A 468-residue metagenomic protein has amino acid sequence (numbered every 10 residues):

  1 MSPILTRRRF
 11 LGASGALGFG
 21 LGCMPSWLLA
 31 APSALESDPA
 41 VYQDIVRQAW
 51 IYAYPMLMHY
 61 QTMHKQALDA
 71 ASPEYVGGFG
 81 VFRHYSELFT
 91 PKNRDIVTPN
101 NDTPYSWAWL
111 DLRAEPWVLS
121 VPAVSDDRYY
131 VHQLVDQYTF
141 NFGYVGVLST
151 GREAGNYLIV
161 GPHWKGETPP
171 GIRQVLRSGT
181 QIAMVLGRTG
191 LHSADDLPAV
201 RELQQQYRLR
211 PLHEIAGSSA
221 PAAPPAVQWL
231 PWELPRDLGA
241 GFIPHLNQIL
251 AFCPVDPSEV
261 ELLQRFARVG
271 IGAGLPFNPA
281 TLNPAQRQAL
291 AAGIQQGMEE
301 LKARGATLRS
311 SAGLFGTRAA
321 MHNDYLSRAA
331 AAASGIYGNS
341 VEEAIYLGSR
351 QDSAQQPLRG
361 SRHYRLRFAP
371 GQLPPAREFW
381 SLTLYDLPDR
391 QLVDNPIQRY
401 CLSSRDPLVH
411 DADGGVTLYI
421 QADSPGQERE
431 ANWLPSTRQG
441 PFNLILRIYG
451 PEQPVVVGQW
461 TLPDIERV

Functional and structural regions predicted by a protein language model:
M1-G18: N-terminal secretory signal peptides and thylakoid transit peptides that target proteins across membranes
F19-G20, P55: A generic secondary-structure boundary signal that marks alpha-helix termini
S26-P32: Signal peptide processing junction and immediate N-terminal pro/mature segment of secreted/exported proteins
P32-V468: A compositional/structural signature for long, glycine/proline-rich flexible linkers and loops on extracytoplasmic
